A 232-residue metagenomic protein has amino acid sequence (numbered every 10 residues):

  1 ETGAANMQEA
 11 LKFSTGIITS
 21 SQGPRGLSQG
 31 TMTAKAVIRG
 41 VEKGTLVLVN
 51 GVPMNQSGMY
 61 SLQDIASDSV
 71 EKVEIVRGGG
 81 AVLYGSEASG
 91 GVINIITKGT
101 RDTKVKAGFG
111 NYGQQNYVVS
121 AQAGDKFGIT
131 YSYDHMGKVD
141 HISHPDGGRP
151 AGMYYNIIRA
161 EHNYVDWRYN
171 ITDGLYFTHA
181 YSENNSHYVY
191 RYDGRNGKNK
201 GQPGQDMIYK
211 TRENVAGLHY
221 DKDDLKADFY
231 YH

Functional and structural regions predicted by a protein language model:
E1-T2, K35: N-terminal periplasmic "start-of-domain" segments of outer-membrane beta-barrel proteins
M7-A10, A34-V37, L48, Y60-S61 (+4 more regions): N-terminal periplasmic accessory domains that precede and gate Gram-negative outer-membrane beta-barrel machines
Q8-V52, E71: Extracytoplasmic beta-strand/coil segments of soluble accessory domains associated with Gram-negative outer-membrane
V52-R77, I95: Short acidic/polar hinge/loop motifs at secondary-structure boundaries that mediate gating or recognition
K72, T97-G110, K126-I129, D224-A227: Transmembrane beta-strand segments of Gram-negative outer membrane beta-barrel proteins
E87-S89, N111-Y117, R159-V165, K210-N214 (+1 more regions): Residues that define the transmembrane beta-barrel architecture of outer-membrane proteins
D102, S120-M207: Periplasmic-side early beta-strands and strand-to-turn transitions of outer-membrane beta-barrels
F109-G113, Y133-G137, H179-N185, K222-D224 (+1 more regions): Transmembrane beta-strands of outer-membrane beta-barrel pores
